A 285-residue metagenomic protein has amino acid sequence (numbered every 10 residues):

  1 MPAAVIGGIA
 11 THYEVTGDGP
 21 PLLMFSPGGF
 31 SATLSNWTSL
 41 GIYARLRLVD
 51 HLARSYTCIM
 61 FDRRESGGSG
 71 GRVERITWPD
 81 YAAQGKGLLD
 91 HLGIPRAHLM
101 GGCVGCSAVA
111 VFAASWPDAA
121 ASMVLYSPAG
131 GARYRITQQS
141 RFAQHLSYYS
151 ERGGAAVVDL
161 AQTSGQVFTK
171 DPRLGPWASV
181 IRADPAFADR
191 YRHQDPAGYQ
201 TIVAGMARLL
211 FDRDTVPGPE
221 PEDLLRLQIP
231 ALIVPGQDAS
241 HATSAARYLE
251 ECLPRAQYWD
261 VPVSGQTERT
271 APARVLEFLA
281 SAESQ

Functional and structural regions predicted by a protein language model:
I6-G70: Conserved HGGG/HGGXW glycine-rich cap/lid loop of the alpha/beta-hydrolase fold
P79-A97: Conserved acidic catalytic loop of the alpha/beta-hydrolase fold
G101-V109: Gly/Ala-rich beta-loop-alpha elbow adjacent to hydrolase catalytic centers
A114-S115, A119-R152: Flexible "cap/lid" loop of the alpha/beta hydrolase fold
A178-P219: Hydrophobic, aromatic-rich cap/lid helix
R226-L227, I233-P235: Short beta-strand/loop motif that positions the catalytic acidic residue of the alpha/beta-hydrolase fold
A239-A245: Conserved alpha/beta-hydrolase "acid-adjacent" motif
P254-Q285: Catalytic active-site module of serine/aspartate enzymes centered on a nucleophile-bearing elbow/loop
